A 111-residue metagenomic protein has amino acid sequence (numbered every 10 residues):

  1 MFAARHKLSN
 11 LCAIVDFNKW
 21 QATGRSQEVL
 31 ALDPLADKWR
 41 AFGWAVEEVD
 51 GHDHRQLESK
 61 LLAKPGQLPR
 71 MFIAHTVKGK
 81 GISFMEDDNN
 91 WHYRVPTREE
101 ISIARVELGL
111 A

Functional and structural regions predicted by a protein language model:
M1-A111: Glycine-rich ThDP/TPP pyrophosphate-binding loop and its adjacent helix/strand module within ThDP-dependent enzymes
